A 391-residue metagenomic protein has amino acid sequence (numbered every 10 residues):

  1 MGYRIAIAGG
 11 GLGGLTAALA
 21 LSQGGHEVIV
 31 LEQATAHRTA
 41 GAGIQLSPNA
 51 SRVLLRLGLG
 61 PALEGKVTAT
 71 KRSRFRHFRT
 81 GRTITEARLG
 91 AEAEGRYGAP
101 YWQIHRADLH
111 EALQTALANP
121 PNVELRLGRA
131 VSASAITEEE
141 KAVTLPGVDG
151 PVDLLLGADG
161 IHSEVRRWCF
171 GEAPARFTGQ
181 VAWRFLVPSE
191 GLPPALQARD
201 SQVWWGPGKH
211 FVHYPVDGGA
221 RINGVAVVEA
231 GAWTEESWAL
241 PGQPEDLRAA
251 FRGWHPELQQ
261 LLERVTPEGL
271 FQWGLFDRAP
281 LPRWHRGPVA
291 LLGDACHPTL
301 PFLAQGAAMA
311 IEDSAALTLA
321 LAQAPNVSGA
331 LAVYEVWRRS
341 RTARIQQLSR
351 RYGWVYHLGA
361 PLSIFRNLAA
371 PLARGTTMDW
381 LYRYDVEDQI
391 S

Functional and structural regions predicted by a protein language model:
M1-I5, S22, S47-P188, G231-A250 (+1 more regions): Conserved N-terminal helical subregion
R4, E27, R221-G224: Residues at the starts of beta-strands that form the adenosine-phosphate
A6-T35, L156-G157, W183, H213 (+2 more regions): Conserved mid-domain beta->alpha element of the FAD-binding
P61, S189-Q197, W233, E257 (+1 more regions): Short helix-loop capping/hinge motifs at secondary-structure junctions, enriched in acidic/polar residues
R199-T234, P244-D246, F251-G253, L275: Active-site substrate-recognition segment that forms the wall of the catalytic cavity or substrate channel
S237-Q272, V327: Flavin-binding catalytic cores
P371-S391: C-terminal auxiliary extensions adjacent to catalytic cores
